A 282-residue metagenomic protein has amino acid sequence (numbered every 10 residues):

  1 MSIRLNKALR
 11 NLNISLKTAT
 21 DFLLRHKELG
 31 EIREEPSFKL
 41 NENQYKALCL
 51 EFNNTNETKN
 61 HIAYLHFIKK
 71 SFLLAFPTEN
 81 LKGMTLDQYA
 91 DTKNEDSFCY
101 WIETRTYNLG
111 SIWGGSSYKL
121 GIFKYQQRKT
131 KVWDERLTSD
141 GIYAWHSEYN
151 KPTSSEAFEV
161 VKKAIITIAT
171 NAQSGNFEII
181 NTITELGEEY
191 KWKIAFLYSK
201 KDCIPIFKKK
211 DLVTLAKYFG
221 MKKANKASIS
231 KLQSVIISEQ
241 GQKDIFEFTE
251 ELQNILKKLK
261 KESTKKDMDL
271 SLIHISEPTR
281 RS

Functional and structural regions predicted by a protein language model:
M1-N56: Non-catalytic, charged/low-complexity accessory segments that flank nucleotide-binding cores of NTPase families
R4-A8, K193-I194, D211-L215: A general alpha-helix detector
T18, T184-Y190: Helix-boundary capping/turn motifs
L24-K27, E189-I194: Surface-exposed beta-strand-to-loop junctions that form interaction patches on eukaryotic regulatory domains
L29-G30, L197-K200: A short, flexible beta-alpha/helix-coil linker loop
L48-C49, K191-L197: Short hydrophobic alpha-helical segments that form membrane-spanning helices or hydrophobic packing faces of helical
E57-L186, S199-L272, S276, R280: An N-terminal alpha-helical hairpin/helix-loop-helix interaction module that forms a charged, gly/pro-flexible surface
